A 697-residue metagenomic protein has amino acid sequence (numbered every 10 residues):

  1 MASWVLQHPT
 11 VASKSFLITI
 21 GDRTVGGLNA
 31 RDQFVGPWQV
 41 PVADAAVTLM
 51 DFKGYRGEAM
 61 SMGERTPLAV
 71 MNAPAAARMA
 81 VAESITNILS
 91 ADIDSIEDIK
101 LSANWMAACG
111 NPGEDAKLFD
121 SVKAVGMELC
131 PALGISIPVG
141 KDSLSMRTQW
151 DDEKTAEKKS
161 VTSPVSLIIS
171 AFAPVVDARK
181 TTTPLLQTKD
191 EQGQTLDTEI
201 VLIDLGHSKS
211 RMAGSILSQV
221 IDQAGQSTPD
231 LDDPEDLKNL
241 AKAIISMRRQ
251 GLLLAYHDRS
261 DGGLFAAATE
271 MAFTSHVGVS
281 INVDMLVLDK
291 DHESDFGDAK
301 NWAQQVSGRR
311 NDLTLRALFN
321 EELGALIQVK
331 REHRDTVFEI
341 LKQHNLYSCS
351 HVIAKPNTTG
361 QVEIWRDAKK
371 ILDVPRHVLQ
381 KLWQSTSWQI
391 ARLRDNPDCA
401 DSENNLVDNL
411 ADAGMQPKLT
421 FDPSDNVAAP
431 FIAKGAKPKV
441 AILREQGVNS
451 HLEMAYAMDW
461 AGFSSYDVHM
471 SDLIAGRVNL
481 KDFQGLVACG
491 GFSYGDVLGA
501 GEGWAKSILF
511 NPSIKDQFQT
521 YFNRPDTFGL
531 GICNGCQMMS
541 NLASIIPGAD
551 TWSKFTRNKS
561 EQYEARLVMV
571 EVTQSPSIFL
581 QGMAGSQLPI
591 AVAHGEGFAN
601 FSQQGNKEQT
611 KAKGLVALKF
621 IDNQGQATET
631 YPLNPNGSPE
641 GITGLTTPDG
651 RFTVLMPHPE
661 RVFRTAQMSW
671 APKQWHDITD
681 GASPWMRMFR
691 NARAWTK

Functional and structural regions predicted by a protein language model:
M1-C489, Y494, S507-Q519, T646 (+2 more regions): Glycine/proline-enriched, intrinsically flexible loops and inter-domain linkers
K100, S136, D526-F528, R651: Proline-centered loop/turn at the N-terminus of a beta-strand
G225-D230, A461-G462, L498-S507, L618-K619 (+1 more regions): Short, basic, glycine/proline-bearing loop/turn elements
D258, C533, H658: Active-site glycine-centered loops adjacent to acidic/histidine catalytic or metal-binding residues that shape
S260-A266, G535-M538, I590: FAD-binding core of FAD-dependent oxidoreductases, characterized by glycine-rich FAD pyrophosphate-binding loops
E339-I340, M454-A455, L498-G501, N541-S544 (+2 more regions): Short amphipathic alpha-helical segments
I353, G476-V478, K515, Q519-T520 (+1 more regions): Amide-donor transfer/coupling interface in amidating biosynthetic enzymes
F492-S577: Cysteine-nucleophile active-site neighborhood
